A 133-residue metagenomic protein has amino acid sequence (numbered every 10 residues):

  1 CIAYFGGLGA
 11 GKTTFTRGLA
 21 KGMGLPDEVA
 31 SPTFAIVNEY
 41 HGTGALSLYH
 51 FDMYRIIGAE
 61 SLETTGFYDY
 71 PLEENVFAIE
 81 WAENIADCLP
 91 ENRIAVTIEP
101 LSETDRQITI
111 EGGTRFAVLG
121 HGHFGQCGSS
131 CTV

Functional and structural regions predicted by a protein language model:
C1-A3: Short hydrophobic/aromatic beta-strand immediately N-terminal to the Walker A/P-loop
F5-G7: P-loop (Walker A) phosphate-binding loop of NTP-binding proteins
K12: Conserved lysine of the Walker
K21, I57-E60, Y68-V133: Short phosphate-coordinating micro-motif centered on Lys-Gly-acidic
L25: Alpha-helical phosphate/pyrophosphate-handling elements in metalloenzyme active cores
E28, T33, E39-W81: Conserved nucleotide-sensing/catalytic segment adjacent to the nucleotide-binding pocket in NTP-handling enzymes
